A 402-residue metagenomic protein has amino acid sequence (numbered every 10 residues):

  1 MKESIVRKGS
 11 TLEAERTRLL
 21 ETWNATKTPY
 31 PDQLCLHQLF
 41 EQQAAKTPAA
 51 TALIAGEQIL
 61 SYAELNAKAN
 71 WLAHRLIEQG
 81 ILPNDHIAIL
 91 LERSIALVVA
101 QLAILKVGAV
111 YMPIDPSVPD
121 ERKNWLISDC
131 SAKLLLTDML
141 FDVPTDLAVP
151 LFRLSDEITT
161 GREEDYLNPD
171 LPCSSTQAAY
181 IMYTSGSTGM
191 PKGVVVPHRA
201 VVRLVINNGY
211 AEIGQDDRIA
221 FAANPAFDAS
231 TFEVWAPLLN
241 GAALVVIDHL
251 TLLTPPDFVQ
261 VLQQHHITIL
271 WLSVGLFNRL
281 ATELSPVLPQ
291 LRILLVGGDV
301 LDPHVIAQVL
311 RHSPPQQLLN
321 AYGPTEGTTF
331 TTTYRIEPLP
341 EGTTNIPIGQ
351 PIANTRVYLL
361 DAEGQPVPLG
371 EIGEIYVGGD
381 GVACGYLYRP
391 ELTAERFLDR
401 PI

Functional and structural regions predicted by a protein language model:
M1-V202, A211-I213, P237, G241 (+1 more regions): Carrier-protein-dependent adenylate-forming modules in NRPS/ANL systems
I5, E13-A25, H74, D120 (+5 more regions): AMP-dependent adenylate-forming
Q43, I87, R93, A100 (+18 more regions): Generic structural signal for small/hydrophobic residues in well-ordered secondary structure, especially within
R75, A96-V99, R122, V143-P144 (+6 more regions): Phosphate- and divalent-cation-binding pockets in alpha/beta enzyme and binding domains that engage nucleotide-derived
Q79, L90-L97, F141-D142, A223-F227 (+5 more regions): AMP-binding (ANL) adenylation modules
L82-D85, E121, I213-D216, F221 (+8 more regions): His-Asp-centered acyl/peptidyl-transfer active-site segments
K192-A220, D228-T268: Conserved AMP-binding/adenylation subdomain of ANL enzymes
L239-A242, I267-W271, A281-P347, R356 (+1 more regions): Gly/Ser/Thr-rich phosphate-binding loop
